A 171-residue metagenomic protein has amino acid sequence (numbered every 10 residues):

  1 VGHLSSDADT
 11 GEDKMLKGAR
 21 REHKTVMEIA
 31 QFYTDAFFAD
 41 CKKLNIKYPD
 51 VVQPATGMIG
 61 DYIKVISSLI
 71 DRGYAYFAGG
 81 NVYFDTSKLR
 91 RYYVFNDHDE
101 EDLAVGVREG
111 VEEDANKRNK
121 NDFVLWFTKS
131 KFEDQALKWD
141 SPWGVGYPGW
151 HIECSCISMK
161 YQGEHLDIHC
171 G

Functional and structural regions predicted by a protein language model:
V1-G171: NTP-dependent nucleotidyl-transfer catalytic core
